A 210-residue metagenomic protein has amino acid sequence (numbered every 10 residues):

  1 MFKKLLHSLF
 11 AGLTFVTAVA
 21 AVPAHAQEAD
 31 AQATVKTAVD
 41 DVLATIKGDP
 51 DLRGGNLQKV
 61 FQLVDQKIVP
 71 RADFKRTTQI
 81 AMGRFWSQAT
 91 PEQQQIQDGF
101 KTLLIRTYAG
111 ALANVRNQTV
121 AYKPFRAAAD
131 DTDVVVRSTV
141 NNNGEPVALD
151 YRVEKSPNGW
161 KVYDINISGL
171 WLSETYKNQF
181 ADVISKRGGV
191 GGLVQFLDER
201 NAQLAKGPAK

Functional and structural regions predicted by a protein language model:
M1-L13: Bacterial N-terminal signal peptides that target proteins for export
V19-Q27: Sec/Tat signal peptide C-region and signal peptidase I cleavage site
E28-Y108: Early exported N-terminus immediately downstream of N-terminal targeting peptides
K47, A109-A113, I165: Charged/polar positions within long, soluble alpha-helices
G54-G55, V120-K123, L193: Short, hydrophobic secondary-structure boundary micro-motifs
I105-V147, L197, Q203-K210: Surface-exposed, charged secondary-structure patches
P146-E174: Short beta-strand edge/turn micro-motifs at domain boundaries
I167-K210: Low-complexity, intrinsically disordered terminal/linker segments enriched in charged and Gly/Pro repeats
